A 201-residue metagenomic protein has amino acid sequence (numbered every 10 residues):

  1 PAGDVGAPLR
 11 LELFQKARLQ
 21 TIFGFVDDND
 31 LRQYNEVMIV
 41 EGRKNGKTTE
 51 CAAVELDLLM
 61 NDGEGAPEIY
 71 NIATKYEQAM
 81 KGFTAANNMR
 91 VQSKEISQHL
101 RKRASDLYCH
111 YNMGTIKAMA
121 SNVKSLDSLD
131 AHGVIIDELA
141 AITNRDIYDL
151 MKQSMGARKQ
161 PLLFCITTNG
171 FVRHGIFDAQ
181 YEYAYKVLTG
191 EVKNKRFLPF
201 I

Functional and structural regions predicted by a protein language model:
P1-I201: Phosphate/NTP-binding elements of NTP-utilizing enzymes
